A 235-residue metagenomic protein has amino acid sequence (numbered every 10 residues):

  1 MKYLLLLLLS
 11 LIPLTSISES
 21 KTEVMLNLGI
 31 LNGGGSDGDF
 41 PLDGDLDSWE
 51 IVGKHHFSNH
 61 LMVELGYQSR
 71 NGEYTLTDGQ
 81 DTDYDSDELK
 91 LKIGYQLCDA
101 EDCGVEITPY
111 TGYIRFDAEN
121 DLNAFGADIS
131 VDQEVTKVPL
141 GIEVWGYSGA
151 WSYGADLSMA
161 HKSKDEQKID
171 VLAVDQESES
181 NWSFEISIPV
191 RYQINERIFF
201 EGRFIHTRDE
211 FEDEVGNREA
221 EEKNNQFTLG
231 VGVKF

Functional and structural regions predicted by a protein language model:
M1-M25, F235: Cleavable N-terminal export/targeting peptides
I17-T77, G149, G232: Short glycine/proline- and aromatic-enriched beta-strand/turn motifs that initiate or cap beta-hairpins
T22-V24, N59-L65, A100-I107, A150-G154 (+1 more regions): Repeated loop/turn-to-beta-strand initiation elements of outer-membrane beta-barrel proteins
V24, D47-I51, D87-L91, T136-I142 (+2 more regions): Hydrophobic, lipid-facing positions within transmembrane beta-strands of outer-membrane proteins
V24-N32, L65-S69, P109-R115, I142-V144 (+3 more regions): Transmembrane beta-barrel strands of outer-membrane/channel proteins
G34-D43, S69-S86, I114-V135, H161-S180 (+1 more regions): Flexible, solvent-exposed loop segments that connect beta-strands
I93, Y192, E222-F235: Outer-membrane beta-barrel "beta-signal"
L97, N120-F199, I205-D213, V233-F235: Outer-membrane beta-barrel transmembrane domain signature
